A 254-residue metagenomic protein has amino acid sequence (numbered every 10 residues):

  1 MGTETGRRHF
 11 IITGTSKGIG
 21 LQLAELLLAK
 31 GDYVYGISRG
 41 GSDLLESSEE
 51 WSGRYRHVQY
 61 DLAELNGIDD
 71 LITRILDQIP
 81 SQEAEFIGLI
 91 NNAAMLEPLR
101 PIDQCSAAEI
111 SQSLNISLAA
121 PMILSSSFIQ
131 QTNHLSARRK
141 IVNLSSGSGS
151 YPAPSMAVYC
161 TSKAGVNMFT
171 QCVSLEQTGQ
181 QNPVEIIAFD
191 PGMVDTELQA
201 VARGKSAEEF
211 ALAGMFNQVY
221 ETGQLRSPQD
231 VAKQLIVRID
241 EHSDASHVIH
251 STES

Functional and structural regions predicted by a protein language model:
S16-K17: Conserved glycine-rich cofactor-binding loop
K30-E46: Conserved glycine-rich Rossmann-like NAD(P)H-binding loop of the short-chain dehydrogenase/reductase
E50-N66: Rossmann-fold cofactor-recognition segment
E85, M95-S111, Q130, S155: Conserved mid-core segment of classical short-chain dehydrogenase/reductases
D103-M122, V166: Catalytic Tyr-X3-Lys loop
S125, S162: Active-site helix of classical SDR
S146: Residue(s) in the substrate-gating loop at a strand-loop-helix junction that position the organic substrate next
V184, A188-P191, T196, G204-S254: C-terminal helical subdomain
